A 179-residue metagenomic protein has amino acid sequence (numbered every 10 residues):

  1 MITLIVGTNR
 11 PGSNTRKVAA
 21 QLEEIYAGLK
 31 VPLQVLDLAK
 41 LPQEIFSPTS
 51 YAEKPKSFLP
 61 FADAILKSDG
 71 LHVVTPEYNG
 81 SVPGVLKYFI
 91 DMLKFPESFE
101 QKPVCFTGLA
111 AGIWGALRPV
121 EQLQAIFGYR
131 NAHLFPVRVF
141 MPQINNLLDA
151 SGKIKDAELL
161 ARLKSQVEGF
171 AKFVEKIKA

Functional and structural regions predicted by a protein language model:
M1-F95, K153-A179: N-terminal beta1-alpha1-beta2 submodule of the flavodoxin-like/Rossmannoid cofactor-binding fold
I2, G7, N79, P103 (+2 more regions): Short, flexible coil/turn micro-motifs enriched in small/turn-prone residues
L29-V31, E100-K102, V137: A generic structural signal for short beta-strands and their flanking turns/coil linkers
Q34-I45, F95-E97, R130-A150: Mobile beta-alpha loop/short-helix "lid" or hinge segments that flank ligand
T49, V85-Y88, G112-L117, R130-H133 (+2 more regions): Short amphipathic alpha-helical patches
F99-Q101, A150-K155: Glycine-rich NAD(P)-binding loop of Rossmann-like domains
P103-Q143, E158: Short, glycine-/small-residue-rich phosphate/pyrophosphate-handling segment
